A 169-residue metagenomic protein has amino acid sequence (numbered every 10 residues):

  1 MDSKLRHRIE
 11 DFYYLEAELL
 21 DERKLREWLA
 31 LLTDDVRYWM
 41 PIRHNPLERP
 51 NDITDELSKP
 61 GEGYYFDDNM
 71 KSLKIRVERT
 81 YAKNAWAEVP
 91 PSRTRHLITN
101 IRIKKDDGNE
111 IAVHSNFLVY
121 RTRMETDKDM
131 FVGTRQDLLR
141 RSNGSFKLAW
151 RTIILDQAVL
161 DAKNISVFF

Functional and structural regions predicted by a protein language model:
M1-D34, P46: Short, low-complexity N-terminal intrinsically disordered segments enriched in polar/charged residues
E16, W28, L73, V113 (+1 more regions): Hydrophobic pocket/interface hotspot
L32, F117-V119, T152: Short beta-strand segments enriched in hydrophobic/aromatic residues within well-folded beta-rich domains
D34-H114: A solvent-exposed, acidic/Ser-Thr-rich amphipathic alpha-helical stretch
R49-P50, R123-D127, Q157-I165: A short, polar/proline- and glycine-enriched secondary-structure boundary/capping micro-motif
T94-L97, K104-D107, Y120, M130-F131 (+2 more regions): A contiguous catalytic/ligand-binding core that recognizes phosphate-bearing ligands
G108-H114, V132-N164: Short beta-strand edge/turn micro-motifs at domain boundaries
F117-R123, R141: Beta-strand elements of well-folded, non-transmembrane domains
